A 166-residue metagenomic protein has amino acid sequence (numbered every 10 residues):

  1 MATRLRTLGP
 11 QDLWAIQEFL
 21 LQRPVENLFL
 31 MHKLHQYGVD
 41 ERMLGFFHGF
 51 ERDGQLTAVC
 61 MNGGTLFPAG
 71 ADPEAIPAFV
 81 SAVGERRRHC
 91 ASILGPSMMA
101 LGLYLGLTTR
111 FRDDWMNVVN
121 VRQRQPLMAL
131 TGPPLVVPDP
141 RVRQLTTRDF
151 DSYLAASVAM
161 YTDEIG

Functional and structural regions predicted by a protein language model:
M1-L30, P133-G166: Short amphipathic alpha-helix that is part of the acyltransferase structural core
M1-L66, A71, P77-A78, A100-G102: N-terminal charged segments
F19, K33, Y37, A82 (+3 more regions): Residues that form generic nucleotide/phosphate-binding pockets
R23-N27, E41, R86, C90 (+3 more regions): Short secondary-structure junctions and interdomain/linker hinges
K33-L34, F47, I76, P96 (+2 more regions): Short, surface-exposed, polar/charged, turn-prone segments marking secondary-structure boundaries
V39-M43, E85-R87, A129-P133, M160-D163: Low-complexity, flexible helical/coil segments
R52-L56, M61-P140: Acyl-donor-binding surface of acyltransferase catalytic domains
